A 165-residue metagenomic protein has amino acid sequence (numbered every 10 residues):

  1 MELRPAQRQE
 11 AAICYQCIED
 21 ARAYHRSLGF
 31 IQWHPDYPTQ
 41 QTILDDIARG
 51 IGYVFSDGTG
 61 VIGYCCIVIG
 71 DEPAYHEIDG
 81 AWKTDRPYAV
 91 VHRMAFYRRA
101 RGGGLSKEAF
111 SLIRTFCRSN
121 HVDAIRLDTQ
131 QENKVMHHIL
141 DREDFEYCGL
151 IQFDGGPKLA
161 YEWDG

Functional and structural regions predicted by a protein language model:
E2-Q16: A short beta-loop-alpha structural element at the N-terminal edge of CoA-dependent acyl/N-acetyltransferase catalytic
R22-T42: Conserved GNAT-fold acetyl-CoA-binding loop/helix
R49-C65: Conserved beta-hairpin
C66-R101: Conserved acyl-donor/pantetheine-binding loop and adjacent beta-alpha core of acyl/acetyltransferases and related
T84-D85, L150-G165: C-terminal "cap" of GNAT-fold acetyltransferases
F96, G102-T115, H138-R142: Conserved acetyl-CoA-binding loop-helix of GNAT-fold acetyltransferases
F110, C117-T129: Conserved GNAT acetyl-CoA-binding A-motif
L127-H137: Conserved beta-strand-loop-alpha-helix junction that forms the acyl-donor binding cleft
